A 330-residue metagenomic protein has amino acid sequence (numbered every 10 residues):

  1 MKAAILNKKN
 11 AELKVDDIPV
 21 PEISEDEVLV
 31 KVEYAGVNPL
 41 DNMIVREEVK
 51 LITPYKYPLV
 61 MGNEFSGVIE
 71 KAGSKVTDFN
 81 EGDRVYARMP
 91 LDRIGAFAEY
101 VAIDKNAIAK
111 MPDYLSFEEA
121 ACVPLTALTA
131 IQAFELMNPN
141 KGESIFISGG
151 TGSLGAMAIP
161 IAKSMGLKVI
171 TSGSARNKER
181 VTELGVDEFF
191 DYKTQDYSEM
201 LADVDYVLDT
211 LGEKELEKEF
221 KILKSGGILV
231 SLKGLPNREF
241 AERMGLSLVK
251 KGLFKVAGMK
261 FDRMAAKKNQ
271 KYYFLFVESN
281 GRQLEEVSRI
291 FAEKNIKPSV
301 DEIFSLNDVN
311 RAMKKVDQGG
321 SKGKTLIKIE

Functional and structural regions predicted by a protein language model:
P19-G36, V49-I94: Glycine-rich beta-strand-centered segment in the early N-terminal region that forms part of a ligand/cofactor-binding
P54, R88-G149: NAD(P)H dinucleotide-binding glycine-rich loop of Rossmann-like/cofactor-binding domains, especially the beta1-alpha1
P124-T194: Mid-domain Rossmann-like dinucleotide-binding core that forms the NAD(H)/NADP(H) cofactor-binding site
E199-Y206: A short acidic, Gly/Pro-enriched loop at the edge of an enzyme's catalytic core that lines a small-molecule cofactor
K214-E293, I329-E330: Glycine-rich phosphate-binding loop and adjacent beta-alpha segment of Rossmann(oid) nucleotide-cofactor-binding
F276-E330: C-terminal hydrophobic helical "lid"/dimerization subdomain of Rossmann-like NAD(P)H-dependent oxidoreductases
